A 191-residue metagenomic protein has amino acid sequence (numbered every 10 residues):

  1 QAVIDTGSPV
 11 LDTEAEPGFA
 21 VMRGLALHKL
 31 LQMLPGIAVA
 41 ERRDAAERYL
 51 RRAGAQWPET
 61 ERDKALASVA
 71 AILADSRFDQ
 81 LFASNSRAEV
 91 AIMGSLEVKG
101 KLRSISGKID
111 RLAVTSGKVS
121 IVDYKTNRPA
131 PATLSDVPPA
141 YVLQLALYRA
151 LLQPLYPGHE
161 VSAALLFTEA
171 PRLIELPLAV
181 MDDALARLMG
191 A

Functional and structural regions predicted by a protein language model:
Q1-A191: Structural signature of nuclease core domains in nucleic-acid processing machines
